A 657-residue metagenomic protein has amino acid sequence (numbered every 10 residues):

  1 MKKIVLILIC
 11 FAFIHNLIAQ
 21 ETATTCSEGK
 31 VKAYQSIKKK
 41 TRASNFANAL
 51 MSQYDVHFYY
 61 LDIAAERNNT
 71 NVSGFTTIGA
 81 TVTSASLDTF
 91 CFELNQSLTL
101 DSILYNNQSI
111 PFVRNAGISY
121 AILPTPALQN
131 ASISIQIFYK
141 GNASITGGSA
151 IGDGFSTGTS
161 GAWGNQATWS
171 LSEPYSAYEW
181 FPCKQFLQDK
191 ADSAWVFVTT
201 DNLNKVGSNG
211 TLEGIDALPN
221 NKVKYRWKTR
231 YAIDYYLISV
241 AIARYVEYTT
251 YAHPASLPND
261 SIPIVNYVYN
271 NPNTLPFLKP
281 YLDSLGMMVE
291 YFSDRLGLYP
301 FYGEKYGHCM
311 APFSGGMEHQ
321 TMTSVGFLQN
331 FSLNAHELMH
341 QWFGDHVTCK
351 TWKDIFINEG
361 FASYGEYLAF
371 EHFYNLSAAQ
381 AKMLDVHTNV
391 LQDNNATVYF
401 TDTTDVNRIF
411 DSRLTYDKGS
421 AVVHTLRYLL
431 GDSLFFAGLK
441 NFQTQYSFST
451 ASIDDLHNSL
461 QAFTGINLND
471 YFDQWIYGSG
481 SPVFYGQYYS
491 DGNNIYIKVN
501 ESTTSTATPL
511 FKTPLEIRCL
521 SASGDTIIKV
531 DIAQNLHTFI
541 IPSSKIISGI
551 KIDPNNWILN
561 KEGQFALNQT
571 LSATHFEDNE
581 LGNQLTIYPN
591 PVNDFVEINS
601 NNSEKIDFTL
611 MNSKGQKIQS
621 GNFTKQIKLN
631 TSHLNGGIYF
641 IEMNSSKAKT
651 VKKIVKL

Functional and structural regions predicted by a protein language model:
Q20-F75, N469-D470, Q474: N-terminal, polar/Ser/Thr-rich
E21-A23, F90, N95-G158, I540-S544 (+1 more regions): A surface-exposed beta-strand-loop module
A23-L50, Q136-Y245: Extended, low-hydrophobicity, Ser/Thr/Pro/Gly-biased non-transmembrane segments
G74, Q185-A335, Y364: Hydrophobic helix-coil surface modules that form long, contiguous segments used for peptide/substrate interaction
T323-A381: Zinc-dependent metallopeptidase catalytic helix centered on the HExxH motif and its immediate flanking segment
E359-T425, Y446: Acidic/His/Gly-enriched intrinsically disordered linker/tail segments that often contain short helix/coil "MoRF-like"
S412-I497: Amphipathic alpha-helical substructures
E577-Y588, V592-L657: C-terminal outer-membrane/trafficking sorting elements
